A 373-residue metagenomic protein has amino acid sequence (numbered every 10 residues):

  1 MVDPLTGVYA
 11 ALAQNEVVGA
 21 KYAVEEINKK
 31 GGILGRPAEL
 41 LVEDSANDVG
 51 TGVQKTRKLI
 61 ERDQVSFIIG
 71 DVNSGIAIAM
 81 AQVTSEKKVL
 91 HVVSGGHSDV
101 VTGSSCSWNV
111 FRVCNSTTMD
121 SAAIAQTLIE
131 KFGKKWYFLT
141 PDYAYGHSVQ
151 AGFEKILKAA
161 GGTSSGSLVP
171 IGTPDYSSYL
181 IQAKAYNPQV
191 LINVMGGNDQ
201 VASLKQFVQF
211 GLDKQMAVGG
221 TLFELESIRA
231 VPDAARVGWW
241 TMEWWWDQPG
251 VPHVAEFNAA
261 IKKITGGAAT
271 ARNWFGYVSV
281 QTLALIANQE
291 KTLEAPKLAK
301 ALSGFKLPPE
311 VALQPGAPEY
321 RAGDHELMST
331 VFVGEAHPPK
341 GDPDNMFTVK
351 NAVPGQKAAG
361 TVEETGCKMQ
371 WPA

Functional and structural regions predicted by a protein language model:
M1-A373: Extracytosolic ligand-binding ectodomains
